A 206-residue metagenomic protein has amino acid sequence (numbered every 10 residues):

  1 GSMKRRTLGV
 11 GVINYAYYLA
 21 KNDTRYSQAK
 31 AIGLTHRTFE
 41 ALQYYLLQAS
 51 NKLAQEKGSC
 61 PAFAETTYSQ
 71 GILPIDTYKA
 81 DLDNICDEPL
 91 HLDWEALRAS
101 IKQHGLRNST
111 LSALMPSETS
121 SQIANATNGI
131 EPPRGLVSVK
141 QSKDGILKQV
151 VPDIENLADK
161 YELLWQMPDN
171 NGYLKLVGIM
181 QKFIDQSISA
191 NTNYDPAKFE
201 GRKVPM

Functional and structural regions predicted by a protein language model:
G1-M206: Long, C-terminal-biased catalytic regions of enzyme "large/alpha" subunits
